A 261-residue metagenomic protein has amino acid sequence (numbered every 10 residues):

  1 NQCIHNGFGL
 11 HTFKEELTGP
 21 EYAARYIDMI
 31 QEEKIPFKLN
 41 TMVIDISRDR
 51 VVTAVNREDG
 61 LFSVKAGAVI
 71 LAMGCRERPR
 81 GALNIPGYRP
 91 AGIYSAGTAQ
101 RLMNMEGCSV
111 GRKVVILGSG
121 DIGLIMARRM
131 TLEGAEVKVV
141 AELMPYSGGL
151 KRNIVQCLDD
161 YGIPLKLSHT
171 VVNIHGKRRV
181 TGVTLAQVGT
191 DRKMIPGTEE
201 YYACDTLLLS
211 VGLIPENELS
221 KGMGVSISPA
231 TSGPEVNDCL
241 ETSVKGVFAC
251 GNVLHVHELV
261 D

Functional and structural regions predicted by a protein language model:
N1-G60, V64, A68-I85, R89-G92 (+1 more regions): Iron-sulfur-cluster electron-transfer modules
N1-R25, M29, R101-N104, V110-Q156 (+1 more regions): Beta1-alpha1 glycine-rich phosphate/pyrophosphate-binding loop at the start of Rossmann-like nucleotide-binding domains
I27-N56, V64, T131-E218: A Rossmann-like FAD-binding core segment of flavoenzymes
E58-L61, T98-G111, R192-E199: A short, basic/flexible loop-to-alpha-helix module at the beginning of a structural domain
L71, I93-M103, T206-L254: FAD-site-proximal beta/loop scaffold in flavoenzymes
C75-V115, S119-L124, A230-D238: Glycine-rich dinucleotide-binding loop and its adjacent helix/turn
H257-D261: Anionic-ligand-binding alpha/beta catalytic cores of soluble enzymes and soluble regulatory domains that recognize
